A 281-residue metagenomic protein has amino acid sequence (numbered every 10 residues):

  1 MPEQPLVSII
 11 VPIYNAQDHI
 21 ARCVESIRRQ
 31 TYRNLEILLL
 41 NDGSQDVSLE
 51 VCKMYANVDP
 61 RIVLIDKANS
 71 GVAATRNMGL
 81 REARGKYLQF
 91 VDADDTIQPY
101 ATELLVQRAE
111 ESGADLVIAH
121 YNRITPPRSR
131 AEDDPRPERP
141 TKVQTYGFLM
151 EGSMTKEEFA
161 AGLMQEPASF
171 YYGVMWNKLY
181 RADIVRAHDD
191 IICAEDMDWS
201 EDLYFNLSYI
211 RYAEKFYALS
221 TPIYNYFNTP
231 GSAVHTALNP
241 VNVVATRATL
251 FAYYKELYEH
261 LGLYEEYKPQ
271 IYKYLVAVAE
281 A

Functional and structural regions predicted by a protein language model:
M1-R29: N-proximal low-complexity "stem/linker" segments adjacent to membrane-targeting elements
A21, L35, D46-M54, T96 (+1 more regions): Acidic helix N-cap motif at the loop->helix transition within catalytic regions of sugar-transfer enzymes
S26, R33, N41-E50, A68-S70: A conserved acidic beta->alpha catalytic loop
D42, V91-A93, I118-H120: Active-site acidic Asp-centered loop
K67-A83, T96: Glycine-rich, basic loop-to-helix element that forms the pyrophosphate-binding segment of sugar-nucleotide handling
L88: Short aromatic/hydrophobic "clamp" motif used to bind/position activated sugar donors
T96-Y217, Y224-N242: Donor-binding/catalytic cores of nucleotide-activated saccharide and glycerol-phosphate transferases/polymerases
A218, P222-A281: C-terminal subregions of glycosyltransferases and related glycan-biosynthesis enzymes
